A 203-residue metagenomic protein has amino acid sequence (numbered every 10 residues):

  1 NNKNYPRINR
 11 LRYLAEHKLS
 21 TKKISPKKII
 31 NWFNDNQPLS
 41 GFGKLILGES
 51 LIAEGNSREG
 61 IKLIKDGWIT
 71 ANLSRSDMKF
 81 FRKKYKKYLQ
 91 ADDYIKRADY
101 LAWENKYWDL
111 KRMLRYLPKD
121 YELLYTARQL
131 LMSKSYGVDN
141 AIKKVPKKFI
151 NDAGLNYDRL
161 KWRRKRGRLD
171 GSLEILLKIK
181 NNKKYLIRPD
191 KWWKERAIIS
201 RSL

Functional and structural regions predicted by a protein language model:
N1-L203: Alpha-helical solenoid repeat scaffolds
